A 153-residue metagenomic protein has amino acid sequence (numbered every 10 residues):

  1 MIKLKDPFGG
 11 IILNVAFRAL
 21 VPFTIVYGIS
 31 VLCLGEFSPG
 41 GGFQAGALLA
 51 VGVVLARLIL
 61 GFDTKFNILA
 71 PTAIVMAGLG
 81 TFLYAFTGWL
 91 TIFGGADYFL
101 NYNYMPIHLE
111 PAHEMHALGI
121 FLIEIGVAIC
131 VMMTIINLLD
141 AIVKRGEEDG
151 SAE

Functional and structural regions predicted by a protein language model:
M1-L13, D63-F66: Cytosolic juxtamembrane amphipathic/interface segments immediately preceding and feeding into a transmembrane helix
R18-G35: Short, hydrophobic/aliphatic alpha-helical segments
E36-L49: Short, non-helical or kinked segments that cap or interrupt transmembrane helices
G61-K65, G88-Y102: Transmembrane alpha-helix boundary signature
I74-F93: Hydrophobic alpha-helical membrane-insertion segments
I107-I123: Short aromatic-rich membrane-water interface segments that cap or initiate transmembrane helices in multi-pass membrane
A128-E147: Transmembrane alpha-helical segments in integral membrane proteins
